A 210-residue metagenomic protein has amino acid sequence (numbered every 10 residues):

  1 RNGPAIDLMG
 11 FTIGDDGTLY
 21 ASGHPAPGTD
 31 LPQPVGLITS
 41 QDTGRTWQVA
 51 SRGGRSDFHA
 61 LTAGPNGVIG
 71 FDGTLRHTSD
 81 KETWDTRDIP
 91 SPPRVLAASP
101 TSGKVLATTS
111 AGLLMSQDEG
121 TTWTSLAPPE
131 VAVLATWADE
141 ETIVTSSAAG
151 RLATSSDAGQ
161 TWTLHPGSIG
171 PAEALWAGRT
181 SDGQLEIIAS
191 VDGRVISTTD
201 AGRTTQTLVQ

Functional and structural regions predicted by a protein language model:
R1-Q210: Extracellular glycan-interacting surfaces
